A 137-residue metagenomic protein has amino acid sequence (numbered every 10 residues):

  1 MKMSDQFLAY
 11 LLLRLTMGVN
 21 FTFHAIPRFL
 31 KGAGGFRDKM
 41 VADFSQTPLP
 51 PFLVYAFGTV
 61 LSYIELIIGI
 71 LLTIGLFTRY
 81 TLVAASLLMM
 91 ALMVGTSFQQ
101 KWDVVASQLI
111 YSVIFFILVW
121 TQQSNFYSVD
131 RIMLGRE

Functional and structural regions predicted by a protein language model:
M1-G35, P51-Y63, I67, I74-E137: Extended, low-polarity transmembrane helix blocks
G34-F44: Peri-membrane helix termini and adjoining interfacial loops of integral membrane proteins
A42-L49, M90: Short glycine/proline- and charge-enriched loop/turn segments that cap or connect secondary-structure elements
